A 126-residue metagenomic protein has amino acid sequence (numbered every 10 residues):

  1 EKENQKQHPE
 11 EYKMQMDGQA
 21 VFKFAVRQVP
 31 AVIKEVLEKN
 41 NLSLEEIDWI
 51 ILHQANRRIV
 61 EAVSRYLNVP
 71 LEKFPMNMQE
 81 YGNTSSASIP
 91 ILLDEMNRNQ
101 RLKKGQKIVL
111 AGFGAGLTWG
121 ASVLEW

Functional and structural regions predicted by a protein language model:
E1-M78: Hydrophobic pocket-lining "lid/loop/helix" segments that shape and contact the acyl-thioester
V32-I33, I89-M96: Buried hydrophobic packing segments
A55-Y66, A87-I91, V123-W126: Short amphipathic alpha-helical segments at helix boundaries and their inter-helical linkers
N56-R58, G82, A115-L117: Short Gly/Pro-enriched loop/turn and capping motifs at secondary-structure junctions
Y66, P70, Y81, E95-N99: Hydrophobic alpha-helical segments
N77-I89: Active-site-adjacent helical/loop segments in soluble small-molecule enzymes
L93-W126: Conserved beta-strand-centric core segments of catalytic alpha/beta enzyme folds
